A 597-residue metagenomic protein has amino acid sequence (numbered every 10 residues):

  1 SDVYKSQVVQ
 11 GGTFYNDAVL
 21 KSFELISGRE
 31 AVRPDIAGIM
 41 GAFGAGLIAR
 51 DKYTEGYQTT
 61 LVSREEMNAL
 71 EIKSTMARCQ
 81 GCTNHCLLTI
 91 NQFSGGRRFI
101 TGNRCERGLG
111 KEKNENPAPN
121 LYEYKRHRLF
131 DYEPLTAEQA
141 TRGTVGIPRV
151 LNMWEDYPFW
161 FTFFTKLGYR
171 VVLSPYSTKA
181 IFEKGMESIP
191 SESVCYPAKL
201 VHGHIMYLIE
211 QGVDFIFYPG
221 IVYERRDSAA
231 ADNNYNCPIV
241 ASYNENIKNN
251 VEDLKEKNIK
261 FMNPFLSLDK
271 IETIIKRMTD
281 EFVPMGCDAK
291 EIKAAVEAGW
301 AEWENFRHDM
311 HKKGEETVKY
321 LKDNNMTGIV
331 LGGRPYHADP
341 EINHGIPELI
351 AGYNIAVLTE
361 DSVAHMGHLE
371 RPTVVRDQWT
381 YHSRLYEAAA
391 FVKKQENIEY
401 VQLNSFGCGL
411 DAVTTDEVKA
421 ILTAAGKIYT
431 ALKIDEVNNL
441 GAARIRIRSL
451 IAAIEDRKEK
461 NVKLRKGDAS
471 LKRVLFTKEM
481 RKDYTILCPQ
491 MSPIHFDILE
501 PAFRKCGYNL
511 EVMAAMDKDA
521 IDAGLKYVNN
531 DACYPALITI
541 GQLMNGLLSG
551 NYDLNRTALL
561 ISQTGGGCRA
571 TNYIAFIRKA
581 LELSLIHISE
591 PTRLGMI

Functional and structural regions predicted by a protein language model:
D2-Y4, I586-I597: Single conserved hydrophobic/aromatic residue that forms the stacking wall/gate of nucleotide- or nucleobase-binding
K5-E24, A37-G38, N152-W154, Y336: Glycine-rich phosphate-binding loops at beta-strand->alpha-helix junctions
E24-F43, Y169-A180, T359-E360, K427-N438 (+1 more regions): Conserved phosphate-binding/catalytic loops in two-lobed NTP-binding clefts
I36-M40, L47-G96, A198-N233, V240-D253: Phosphate/diphosphate-binding loops
G46-E65, P219-Y223, D227-M285, K393 (+3 more regions): Peripheral docking tails and interdomain loops at the edges of cofactor- or intermediate-handling domains
D51-G143, V296-Y320, G441-T485, Q490: Flexible inter-domain linker/hinge segments
H127-T136, F265-H368, E459, A469 (+2 more regions): A charged, amphipathic alpha-helical module
N152, Y157-P158, T162-V172, F182-G185 (+2 more regions): Redox- and metal-dependent alpha/beta enzyme cores, enriched for Fe-S-associated oxidoreductases and cofactor-handling
